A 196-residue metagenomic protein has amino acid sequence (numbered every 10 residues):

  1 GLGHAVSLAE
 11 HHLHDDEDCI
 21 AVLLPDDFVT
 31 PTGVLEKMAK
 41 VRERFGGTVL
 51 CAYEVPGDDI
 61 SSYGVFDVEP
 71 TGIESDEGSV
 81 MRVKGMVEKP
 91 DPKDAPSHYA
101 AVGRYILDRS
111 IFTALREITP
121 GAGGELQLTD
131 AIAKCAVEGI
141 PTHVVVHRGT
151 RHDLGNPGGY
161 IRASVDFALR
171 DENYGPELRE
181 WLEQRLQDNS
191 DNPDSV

Functional and structural regions predicted by a protein language model:
G1-L2, C19, F66, G85-V87 (+2 more regions): Proteins with a high burden of low-complexity, intrinsically disordered sequence enriched in S/T/G/P/A and R, requiring
G1-P70, L107-R109, L115-I118: Conserved beta-loop-beta/alpha segment of the NTase-like Rossmann-fold superfamily that binds/positions NTPs
H14, I20-A21, A39-E43, T71-H152 (+1 more regions): Catalytic-core segments of class I nucleotidyltransferases/pyrophosphorylases that form NMP-activated intermediates
L178-V196: Intrinsic disorder at enzyme termini
